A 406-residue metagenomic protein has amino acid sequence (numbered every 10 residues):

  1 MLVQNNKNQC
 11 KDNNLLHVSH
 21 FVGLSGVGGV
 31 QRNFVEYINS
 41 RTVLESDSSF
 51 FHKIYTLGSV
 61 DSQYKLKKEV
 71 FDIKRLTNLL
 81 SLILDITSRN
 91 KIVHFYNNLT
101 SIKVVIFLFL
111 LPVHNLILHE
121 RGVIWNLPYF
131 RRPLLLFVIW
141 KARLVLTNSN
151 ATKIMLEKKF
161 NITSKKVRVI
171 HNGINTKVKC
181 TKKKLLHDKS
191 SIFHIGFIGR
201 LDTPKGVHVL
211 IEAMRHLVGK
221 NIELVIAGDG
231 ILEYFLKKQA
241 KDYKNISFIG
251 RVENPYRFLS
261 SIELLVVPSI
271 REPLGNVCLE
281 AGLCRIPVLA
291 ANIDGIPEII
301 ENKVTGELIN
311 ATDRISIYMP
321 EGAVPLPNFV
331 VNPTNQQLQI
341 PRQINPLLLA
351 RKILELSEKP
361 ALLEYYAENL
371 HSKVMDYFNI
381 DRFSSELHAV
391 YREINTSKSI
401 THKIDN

Functional and structural regions predicted by a protein language model:
L2-K7, L16-L79, G230, V390: N-terminal strand-loop element at the rim of the active site of nucleotide-sugar-dependent glycosyltransferases
V18-F21, H187-K205, L210-M214, Q337: Conserved donor-binding/catalytic core segment of Leloir-type glycosyltransferases
G28-E36, F197-H216, I231-Y234: A conserved mid-protein helix/loop that constitutes part of the nucleotide-sugar donor-binding site
T87, I117-L146, I154, N161-I162: A conserved, positively charged/aromatic
F95-I102, E120-V123: Short His-centered aromatic/hydrophobic patch
A151, G173: Carbohydrate-associated surface elements
R251, I270: Aromatic "clamp/platform" in nucleotide-sugar-dependent glycosyltransferases that forms part of the donor/acceptor
P287-A290, I300, E307-I309: Short hydrophobic beta-strand element within catalytic cores of glycosyltransferases and related nucleotide-activated
